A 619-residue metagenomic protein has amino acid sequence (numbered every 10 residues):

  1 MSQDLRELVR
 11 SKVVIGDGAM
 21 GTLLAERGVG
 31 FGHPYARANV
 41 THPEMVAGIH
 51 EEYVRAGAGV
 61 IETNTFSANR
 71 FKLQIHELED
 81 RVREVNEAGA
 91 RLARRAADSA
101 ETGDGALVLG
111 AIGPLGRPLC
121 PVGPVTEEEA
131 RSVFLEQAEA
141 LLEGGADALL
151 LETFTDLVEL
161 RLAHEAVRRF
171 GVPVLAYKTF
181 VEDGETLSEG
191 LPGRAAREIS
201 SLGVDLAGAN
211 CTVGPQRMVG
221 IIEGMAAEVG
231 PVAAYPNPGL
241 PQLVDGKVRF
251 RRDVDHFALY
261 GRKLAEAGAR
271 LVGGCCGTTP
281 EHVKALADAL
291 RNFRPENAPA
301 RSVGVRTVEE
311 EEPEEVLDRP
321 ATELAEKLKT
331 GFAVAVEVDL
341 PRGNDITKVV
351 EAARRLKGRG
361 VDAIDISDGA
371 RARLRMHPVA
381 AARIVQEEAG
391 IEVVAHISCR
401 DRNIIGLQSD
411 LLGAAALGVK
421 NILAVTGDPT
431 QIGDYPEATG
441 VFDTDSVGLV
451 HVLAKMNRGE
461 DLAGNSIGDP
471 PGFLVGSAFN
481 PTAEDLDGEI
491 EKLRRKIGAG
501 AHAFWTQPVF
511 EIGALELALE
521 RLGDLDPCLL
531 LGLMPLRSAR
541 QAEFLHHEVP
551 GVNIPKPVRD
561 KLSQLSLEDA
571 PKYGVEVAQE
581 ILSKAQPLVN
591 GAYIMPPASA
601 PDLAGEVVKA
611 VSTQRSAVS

Functional and structural regions predicted by a protein language model:
M1-S619: Domain-level signal for soluble alpha/beta catalytic cores
